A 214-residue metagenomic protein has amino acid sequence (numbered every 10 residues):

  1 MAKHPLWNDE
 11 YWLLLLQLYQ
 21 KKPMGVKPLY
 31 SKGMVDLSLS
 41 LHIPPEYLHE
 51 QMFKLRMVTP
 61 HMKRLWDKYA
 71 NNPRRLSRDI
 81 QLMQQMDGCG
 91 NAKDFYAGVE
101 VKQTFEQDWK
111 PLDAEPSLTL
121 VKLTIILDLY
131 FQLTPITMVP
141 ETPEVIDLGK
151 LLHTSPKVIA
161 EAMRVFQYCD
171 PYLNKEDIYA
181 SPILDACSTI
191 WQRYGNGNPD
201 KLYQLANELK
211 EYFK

Functional and structural regions predicted by a protein language model:
M1-K214: Intrinsically disordered, charged low-complexity linkers and terminal tails that flank or connect structured domains
